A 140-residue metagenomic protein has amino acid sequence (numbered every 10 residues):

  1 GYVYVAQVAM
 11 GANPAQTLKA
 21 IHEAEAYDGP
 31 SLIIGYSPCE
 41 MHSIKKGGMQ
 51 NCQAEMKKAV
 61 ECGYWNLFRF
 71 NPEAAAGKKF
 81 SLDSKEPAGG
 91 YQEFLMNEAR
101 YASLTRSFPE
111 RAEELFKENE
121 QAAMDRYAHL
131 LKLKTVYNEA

Functional and structural regions predicted by a protein language model:
G1-E86: Glycine-rich ThDP/TPP pyrophosphate-binding loop and its adjacent helix/strand module within ThDP-dependent enzymes
G47-A140: Conserved acidic/glycine
